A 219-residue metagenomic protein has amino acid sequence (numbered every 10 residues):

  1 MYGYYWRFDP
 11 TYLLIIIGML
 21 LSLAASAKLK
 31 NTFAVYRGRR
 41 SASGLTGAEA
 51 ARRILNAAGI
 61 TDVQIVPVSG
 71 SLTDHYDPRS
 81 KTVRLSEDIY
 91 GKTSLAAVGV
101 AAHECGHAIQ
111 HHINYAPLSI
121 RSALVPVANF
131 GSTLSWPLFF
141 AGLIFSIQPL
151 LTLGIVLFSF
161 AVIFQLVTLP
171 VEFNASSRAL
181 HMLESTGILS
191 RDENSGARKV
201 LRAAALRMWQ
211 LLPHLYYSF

Functional and structural regions predicted by a protein language model:
M1-W6, A27-G131, I163-Y217: Polar-ligand-bearing catalytic/cofactor-coordination segments of membrane-embedded or membrane-tethered inner-membrane
Y2-T32, G142, Q148-I155, A161 (+1 more regions): Hydrophobic alpha-helical transmembrane segments of small proteolipidic membrane proteins, enriched in energy-coupled
V125-I147: Post-HExxH zinc-binding segment in Zn-dependent metallohydrolases
P137-L138, L215-F219: A cross-kingdom feature marking charged/low-complexity
